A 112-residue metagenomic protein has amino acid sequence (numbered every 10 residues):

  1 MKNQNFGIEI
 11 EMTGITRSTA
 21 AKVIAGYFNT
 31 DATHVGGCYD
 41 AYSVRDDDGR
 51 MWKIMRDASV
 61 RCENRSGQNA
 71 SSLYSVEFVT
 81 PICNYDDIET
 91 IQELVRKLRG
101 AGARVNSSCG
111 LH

Functional and structural regions predicted by a protein language model:
M1-H112: Phosphate/nucleotide-binding catalytic core
